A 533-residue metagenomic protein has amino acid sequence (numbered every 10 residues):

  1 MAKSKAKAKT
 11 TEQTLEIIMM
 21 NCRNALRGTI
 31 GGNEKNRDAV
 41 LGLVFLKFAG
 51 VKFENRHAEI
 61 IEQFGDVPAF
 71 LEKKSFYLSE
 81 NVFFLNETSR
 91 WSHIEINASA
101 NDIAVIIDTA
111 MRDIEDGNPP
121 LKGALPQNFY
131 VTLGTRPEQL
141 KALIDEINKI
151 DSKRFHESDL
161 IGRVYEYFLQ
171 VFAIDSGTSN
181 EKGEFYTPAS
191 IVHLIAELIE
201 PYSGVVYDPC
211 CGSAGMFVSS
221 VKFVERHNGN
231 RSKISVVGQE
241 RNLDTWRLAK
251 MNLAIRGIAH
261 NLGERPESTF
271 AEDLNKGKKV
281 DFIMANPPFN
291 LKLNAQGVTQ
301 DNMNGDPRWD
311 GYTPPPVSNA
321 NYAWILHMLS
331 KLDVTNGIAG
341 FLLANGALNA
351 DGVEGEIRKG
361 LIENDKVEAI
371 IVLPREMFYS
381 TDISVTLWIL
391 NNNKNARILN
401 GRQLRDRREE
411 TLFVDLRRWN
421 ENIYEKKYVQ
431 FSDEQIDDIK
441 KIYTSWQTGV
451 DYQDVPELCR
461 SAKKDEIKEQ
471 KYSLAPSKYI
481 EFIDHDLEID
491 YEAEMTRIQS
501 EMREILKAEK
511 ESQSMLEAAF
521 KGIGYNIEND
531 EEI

Functional and structural regions predicted by a protein language model:
M1-I199, N261, R265-L274, V372-R375 (+5 more regions): Non-catalytic, mostly N-terminal accessory regions of nucleic-acid modification and defense proteins
N21, A25, E34-F48, I195 (+3 more regions): Conserved Class I SAM-dependent methyltransferase catalytic core
F53, V224-N228, L332: Active-site catalytic pocket residues across diverse enzymes, especially alpha/beta-hydrolases
L133, R154, C210, G238-N242 (+7 more regions): Hydrophobic alpha-helical scaffolding
E181-A285, F289-K292, Q296-Q300, D306-Y312 (+5 more regions): Conserved S-adenosyl-L-methionine
V218, R247, A285-P287, Y322-L326 (+12 more regions): Feature representing long, continuous alpha-helical segments
F289-P315, N321, G360-E363, L399-R405 (+3 more regions): Accessory, often C-terminal, charged low-complexity segments
L293-Q296, G337-G340, A350-E354, I370-I371 (+3 more regions): Extended hydrophobic-aromatic, low-complexity segments
